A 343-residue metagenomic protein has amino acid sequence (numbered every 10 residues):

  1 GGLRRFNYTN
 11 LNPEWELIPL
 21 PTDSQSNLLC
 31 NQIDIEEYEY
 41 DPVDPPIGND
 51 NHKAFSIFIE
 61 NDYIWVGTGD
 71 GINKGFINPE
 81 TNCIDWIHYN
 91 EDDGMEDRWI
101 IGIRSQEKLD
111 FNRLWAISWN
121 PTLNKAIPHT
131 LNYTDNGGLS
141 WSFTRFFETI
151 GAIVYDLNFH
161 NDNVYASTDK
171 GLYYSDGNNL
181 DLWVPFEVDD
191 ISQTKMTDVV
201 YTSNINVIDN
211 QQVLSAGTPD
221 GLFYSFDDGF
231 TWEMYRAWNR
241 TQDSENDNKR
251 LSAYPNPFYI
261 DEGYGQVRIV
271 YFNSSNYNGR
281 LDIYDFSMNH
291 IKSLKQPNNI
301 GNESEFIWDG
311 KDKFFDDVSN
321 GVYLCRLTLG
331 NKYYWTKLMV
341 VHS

Functional and structural regions predicted by a protein language model:
G2-R4, G71-N73, N120-K125, G171-Y173 (+1 more regions): Short glycine/acidic-enriched loop and turn motifs that connect beta-strands
R5-F6, G75, T134-D135, S175-G177 (+1 more regions): Conserved Ser/Thr-centered positions that define the repeating blades of beta-propeller domains
W15-G48, W86-E96, R145-T149, E187-T194 (+2 more regions): Surface-exposed loop and turn segments in beta-propeller and other repeat-based domains that flank or scaffold
I57, I103-Q106, L157, S203-I205: Hydrophobic core register within WD40 beta-propeller blades
D135, N206-K249: Short, compositionally biased serine/threonine- and acidic-rich segments at solvent-exposed termini, linkers, or domain
S244-D282: Glycine-centered coil/turn sites that cap beta-strands in beta-rich domains
L281-I291, Y323: Short, glycine-anchored, charge-dense loop/turn motifs used at functional sites
Q296-N331: Short, surface-exposed loop/turn motifs with a glycine/proline- and acidic-biased composition
